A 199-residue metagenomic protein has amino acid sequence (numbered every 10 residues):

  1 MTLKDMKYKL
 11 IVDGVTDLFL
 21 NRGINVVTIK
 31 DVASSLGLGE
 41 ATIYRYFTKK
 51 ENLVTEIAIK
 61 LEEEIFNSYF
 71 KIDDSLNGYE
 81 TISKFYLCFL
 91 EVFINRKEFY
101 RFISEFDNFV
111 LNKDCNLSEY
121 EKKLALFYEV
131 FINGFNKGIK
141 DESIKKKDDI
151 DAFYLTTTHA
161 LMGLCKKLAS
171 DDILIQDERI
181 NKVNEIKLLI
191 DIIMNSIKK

Functional and structural regions predicted by a protein language model:
M1-R22, V26-S35, N52-T55: Basic, helix-initiating cap at the start of DNA-binding domains
N21-I24, R45, K145: Helix-turn-helix/winged-helix DNA-binding modules
L36-F47: Short hydrophobic/aromatic patch on the recognition helix
E56, F70-E98, I150-T157, V183-I186: Hydrophobic alpha-helical connector segments
I59-K84, F99, S104, G134-F135 (+1 more regions): Amphipathic alpha-helical linker/stalk segments
F70, D114-S143, D151-T156, C165: Amphipathic alpha-helical packing segments from all-alpha helical-bundle domains
I94-C115, K166-S170: Amphipathic alpha-helical segments used for helix-helix packing
I139-L189: Hydrophobic/aromatic-rich alpha-helical bundle segments in the mid-to-C-terminal region
